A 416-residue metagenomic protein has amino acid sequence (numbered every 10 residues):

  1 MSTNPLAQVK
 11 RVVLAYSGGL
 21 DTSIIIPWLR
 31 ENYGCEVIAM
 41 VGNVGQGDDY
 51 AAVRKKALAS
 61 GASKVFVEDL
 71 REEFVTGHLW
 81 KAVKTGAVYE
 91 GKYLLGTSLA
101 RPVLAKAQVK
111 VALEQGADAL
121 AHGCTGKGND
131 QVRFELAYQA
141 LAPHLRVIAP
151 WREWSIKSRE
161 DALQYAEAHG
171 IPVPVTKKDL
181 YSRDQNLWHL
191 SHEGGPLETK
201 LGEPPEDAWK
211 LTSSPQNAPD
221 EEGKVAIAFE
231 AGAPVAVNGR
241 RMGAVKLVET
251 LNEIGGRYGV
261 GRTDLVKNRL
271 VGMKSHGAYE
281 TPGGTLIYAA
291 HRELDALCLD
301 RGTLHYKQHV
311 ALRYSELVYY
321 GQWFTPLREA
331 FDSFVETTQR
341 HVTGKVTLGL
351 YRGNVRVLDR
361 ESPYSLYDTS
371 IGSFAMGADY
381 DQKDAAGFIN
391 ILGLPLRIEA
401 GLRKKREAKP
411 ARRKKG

Functional and structural regions predicted by a protein language model:
S2-A15, L20-G416: Nucleotide-activated chemistry modules centered on ATP-dependent adenylation/adenylyltransferase
